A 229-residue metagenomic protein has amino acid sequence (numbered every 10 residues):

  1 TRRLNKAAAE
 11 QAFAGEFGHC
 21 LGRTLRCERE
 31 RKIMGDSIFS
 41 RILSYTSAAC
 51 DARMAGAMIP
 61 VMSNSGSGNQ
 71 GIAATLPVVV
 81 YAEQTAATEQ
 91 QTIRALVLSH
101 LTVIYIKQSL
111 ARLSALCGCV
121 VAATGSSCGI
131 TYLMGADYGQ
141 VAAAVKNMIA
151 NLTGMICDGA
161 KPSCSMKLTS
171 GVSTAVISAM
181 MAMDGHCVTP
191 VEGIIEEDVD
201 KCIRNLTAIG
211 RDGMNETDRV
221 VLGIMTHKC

Functional and structural regions predicted by a protein language model:
T1-C27, R31, G135-C229: Functionally critical mobile loop/hinge segments
A9-M54, S63: Active-site core of Fic-domain adenylyltransferases
S37-G56, T88-I106, K146-G154: Acidic-glycine-rich active-site phosphate/pyrophosphate-binding loop
A52-S63, V103-L113, I156-K161: Glycine/charged-rich beta-loop-alpha catalytic/anionic-binding loops adjacent to active sites
M58-L76, G118-V121: Conserved phosphate/anionic-ligand binding catalytic regions in large, soluble enzymes, centered on
G71-A87, S127-G135: Alpha-helical support elements that line or immediately flank enzyme active sites and cofactor-binding pockets
A82, A86-S109, M134-G139, M148 (+2 more regions): Active-site gating/interface segments in enzymes
R112-L113, C117-Q140: C-terminal structural cap/anchor segments
